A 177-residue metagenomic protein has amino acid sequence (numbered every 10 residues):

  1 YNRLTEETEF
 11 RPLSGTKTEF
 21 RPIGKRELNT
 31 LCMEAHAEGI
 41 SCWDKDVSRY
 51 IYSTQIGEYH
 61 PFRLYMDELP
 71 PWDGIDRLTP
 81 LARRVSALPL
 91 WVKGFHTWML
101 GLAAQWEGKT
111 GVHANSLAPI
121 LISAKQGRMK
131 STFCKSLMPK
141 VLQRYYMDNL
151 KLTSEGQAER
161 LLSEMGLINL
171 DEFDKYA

Functional and structural regions predicted by a protein language model:
Y1-I75, P89-K93: N-terminal nucleic-acid engagement/recognition segments and initiation subdomains in replication, restriction
T30-C32, S131-L137, D174-A177: Generic detector of short, locally flexible boundary/turn motifs and exposed helical patches
Y50-L167: P-loop NTPase catalytic core of nucleic-acid-dependent motor ATPases
M165-A177: Conserved AAA+/SF3 P-loop NTPase catalytic/coupling segment centered on the Walker-B
